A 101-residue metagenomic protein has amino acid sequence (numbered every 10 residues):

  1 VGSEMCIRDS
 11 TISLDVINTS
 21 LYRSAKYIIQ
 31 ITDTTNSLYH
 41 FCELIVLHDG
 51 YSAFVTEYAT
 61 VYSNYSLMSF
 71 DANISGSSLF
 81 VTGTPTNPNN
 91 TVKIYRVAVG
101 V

Functional and structural regions predicted by a protein language model:
V1-I7: Short, small-residue-biased leader/transition segments that mark boundaries at the very start of proteins
S3, S37-Y39, A53-V55: Surface-exposed loop/edge segments in extracytoplasmic proteins
R8, T19-L21, A98-V101: Polybasic/polar functional segments that serve as interface/processing modules
D9-S10, I94: Hydrophobic beta-strand positions in blades of beta-propellers and related beta-sheet-rich domains
S13-G50: Beta-rich globular "head" domains
H48-Y58: Short, basic/low-complexity N-terminal boundary segments at the transition from targeting/disordered tails
T56-V101: Low-complexity intrinsically disordered segments
